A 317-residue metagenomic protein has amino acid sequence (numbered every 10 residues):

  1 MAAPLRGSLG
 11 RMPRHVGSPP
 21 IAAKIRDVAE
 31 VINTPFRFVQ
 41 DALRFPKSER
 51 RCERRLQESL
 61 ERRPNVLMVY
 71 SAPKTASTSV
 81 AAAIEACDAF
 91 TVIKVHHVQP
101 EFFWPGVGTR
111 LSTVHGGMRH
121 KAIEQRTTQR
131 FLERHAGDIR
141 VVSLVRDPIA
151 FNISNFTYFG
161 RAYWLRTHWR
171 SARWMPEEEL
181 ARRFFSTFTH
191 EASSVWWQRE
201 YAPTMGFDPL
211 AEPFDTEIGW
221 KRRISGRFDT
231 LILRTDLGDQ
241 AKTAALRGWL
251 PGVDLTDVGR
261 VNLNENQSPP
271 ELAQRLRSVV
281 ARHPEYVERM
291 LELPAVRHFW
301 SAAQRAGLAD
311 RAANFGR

Functional and structural regions predicted by a protein language model:
P4-R317: Membrane-interface amphipathic segments in extracytoplasmic regions
